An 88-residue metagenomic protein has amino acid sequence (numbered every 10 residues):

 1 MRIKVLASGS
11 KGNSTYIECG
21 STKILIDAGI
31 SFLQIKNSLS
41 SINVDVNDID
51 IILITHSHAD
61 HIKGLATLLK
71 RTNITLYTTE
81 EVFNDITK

Functional and structural regions predicted by a protein language model:
M1-S41: Conserved beta-strand hairpin/beta-sheet module of binuclear metal-dependent hydrolase folds, prominently
K4-L6, K11-S14, H56-K63, L76 (+1 more regions): Structured catalytic core of nucleotide-sugar glycosyltransferases
K23-D27, V46-I49, K88: N-terminal start-of-chain detector that recognizes signal peptides and the immediate post-cleavage beginning
L33-T78, V82: Active-site metal-binding motif and surrounding structural segment of the metallo-beta-lactamase
V82-K88: Active-site neighborhood of divalent metal-dependent phosphoester bond hydrolases
